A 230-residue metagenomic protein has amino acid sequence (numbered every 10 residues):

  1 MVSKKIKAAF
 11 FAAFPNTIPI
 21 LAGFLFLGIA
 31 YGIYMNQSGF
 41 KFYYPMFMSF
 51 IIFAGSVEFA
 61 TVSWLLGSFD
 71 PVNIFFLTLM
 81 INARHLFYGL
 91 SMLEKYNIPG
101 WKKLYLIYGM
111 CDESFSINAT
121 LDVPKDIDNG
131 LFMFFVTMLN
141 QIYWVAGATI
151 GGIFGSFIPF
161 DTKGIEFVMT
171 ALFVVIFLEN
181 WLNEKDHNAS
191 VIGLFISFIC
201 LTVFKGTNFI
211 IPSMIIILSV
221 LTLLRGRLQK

Functional and structural regions predicted by a protein language model:
M1-A12: Short, Lys/Arg-rich, polar N-terminal cytosolic tail immediately upstream of the first transmembrane signal-anchor
V2, F75-E166: Helix-loop-helix junctions within the multi-pass membrane cores of secondary transporters/permeases
A12-I107, Y143: Pore-lining transmembrane helices
F24-I33, E58-F59, N82-L90, E113-I117 (+6 more regions): Transmembrane alpha-helical segments of multi-pass membrane transport proteins and ion-pumping complexes
N36, F40, E94-I98, P124 (+5 more regions): Transmembrane helix-loop junctions in multipass membrane proteins, especially transporters and channels
D70-I81, G100-L106, E184-L201, I217-L228: Juxtamembrane/interfacial segments around transmembrane helices
L86-K95, A119-D122, V175-L182, V220-K230: C-terminal ends of transmembrane helices
G130-S213, L223: Membrane-embedded alpha-helical modules
